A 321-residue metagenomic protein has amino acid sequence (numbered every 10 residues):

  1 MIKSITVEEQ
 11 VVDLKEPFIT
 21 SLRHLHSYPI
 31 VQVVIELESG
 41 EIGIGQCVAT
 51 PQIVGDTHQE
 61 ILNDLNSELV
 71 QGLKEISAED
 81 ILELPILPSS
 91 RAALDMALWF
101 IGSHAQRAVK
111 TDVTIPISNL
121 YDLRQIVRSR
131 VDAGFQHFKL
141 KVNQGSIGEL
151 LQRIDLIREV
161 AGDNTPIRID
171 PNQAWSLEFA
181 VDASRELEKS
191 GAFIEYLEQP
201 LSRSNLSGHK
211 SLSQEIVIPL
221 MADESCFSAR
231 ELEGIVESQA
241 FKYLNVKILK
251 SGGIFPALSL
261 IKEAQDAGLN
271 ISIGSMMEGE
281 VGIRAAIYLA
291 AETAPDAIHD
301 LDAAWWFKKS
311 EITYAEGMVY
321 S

Functional and structural regions predicted by a protein language model:
M1-I167, N172-A174, E178-V181, R185-E188 (+2 more regions): N-terminal capping/lid subdomain adjacent to the active-site entrance of alpha/beta enzymes
S4, H137, Y196, Y243 (+1 more regions): Residues at the N-termini of beta-strands
E8-Q10, T114, D223, G274 (+1 more regions): Conserved beta-strand termini and adjacent loop/short-helix elements that scaffold enzyme active sites in alpha/beta
I30, F241, G268, D296-I298: Active-site lining segments that contact anionic ligands and/or coordinate catalytic metals
C47, Q199, L301-A303: Active-site donor-binding loop signature of nucleotide-sugar glycosyltransferases
K139-K141, K247-K250, D300: A general lysine-centric signal
G145-R284, Y288-A290, F307-M318: Catalytic core of soluble alpha/beta enzymes
A294-H299, A303-A304: Short helix/strand-capping turn motifs
